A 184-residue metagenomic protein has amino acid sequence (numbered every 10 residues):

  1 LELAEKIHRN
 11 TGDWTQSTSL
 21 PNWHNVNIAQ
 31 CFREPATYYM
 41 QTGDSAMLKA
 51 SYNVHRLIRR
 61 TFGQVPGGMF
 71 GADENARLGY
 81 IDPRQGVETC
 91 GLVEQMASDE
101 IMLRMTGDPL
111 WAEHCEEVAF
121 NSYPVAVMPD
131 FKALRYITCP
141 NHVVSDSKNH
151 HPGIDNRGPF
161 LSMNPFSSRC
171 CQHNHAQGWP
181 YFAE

Functional and structural regions predicted by a protein language model:
L1-E184: Glycan-recognition and catalytic cores of secretory/periplasmic carbohydrate-active enzymes
